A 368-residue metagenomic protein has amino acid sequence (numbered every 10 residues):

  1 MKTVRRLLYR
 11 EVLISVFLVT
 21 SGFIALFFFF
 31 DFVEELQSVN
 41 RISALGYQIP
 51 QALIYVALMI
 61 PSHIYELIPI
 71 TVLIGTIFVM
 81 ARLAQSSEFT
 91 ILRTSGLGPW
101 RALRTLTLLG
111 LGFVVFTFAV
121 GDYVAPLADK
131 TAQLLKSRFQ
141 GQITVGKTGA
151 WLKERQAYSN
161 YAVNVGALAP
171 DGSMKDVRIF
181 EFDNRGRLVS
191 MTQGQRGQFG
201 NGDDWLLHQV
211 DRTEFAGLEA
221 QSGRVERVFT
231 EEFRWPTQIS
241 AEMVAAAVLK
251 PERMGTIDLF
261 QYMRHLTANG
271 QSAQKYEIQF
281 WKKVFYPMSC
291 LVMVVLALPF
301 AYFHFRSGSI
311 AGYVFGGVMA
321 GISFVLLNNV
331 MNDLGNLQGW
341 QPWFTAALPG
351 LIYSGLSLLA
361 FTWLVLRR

Functional and structural regions predicted by a protein language model:
M1-Y158, P170, R187, L218-A220 (+1 more regions): Transmembrane alpha-helices
W151, A162-N164, D176-R178, L206: Soluble periplasmic/extracytoplasmic beta-strand elements of cell-envelope proteins
N164-A169, G194-F199: Extended lipid/amphipathic-ligand handling interfaces
A167, R178-F182, F300: Short beta-strand segments that buttress and anchor functional surface loops
A169-S173, S190, N201-W205: Edge/loop elements at the starts and ends of beta-strands within beta-rich repeat scaffolds
M174, T192-G194, L207-R212: Extended beta-sheet lipid-handling architectures
F180-N184, Q209-L218: Short, solvent-exposed aromatic-acidic interface loops
G186-S190, F215-R227: A short, polar/proline- and glycine-enriched secondary-structure boundary/capping micro-motif
